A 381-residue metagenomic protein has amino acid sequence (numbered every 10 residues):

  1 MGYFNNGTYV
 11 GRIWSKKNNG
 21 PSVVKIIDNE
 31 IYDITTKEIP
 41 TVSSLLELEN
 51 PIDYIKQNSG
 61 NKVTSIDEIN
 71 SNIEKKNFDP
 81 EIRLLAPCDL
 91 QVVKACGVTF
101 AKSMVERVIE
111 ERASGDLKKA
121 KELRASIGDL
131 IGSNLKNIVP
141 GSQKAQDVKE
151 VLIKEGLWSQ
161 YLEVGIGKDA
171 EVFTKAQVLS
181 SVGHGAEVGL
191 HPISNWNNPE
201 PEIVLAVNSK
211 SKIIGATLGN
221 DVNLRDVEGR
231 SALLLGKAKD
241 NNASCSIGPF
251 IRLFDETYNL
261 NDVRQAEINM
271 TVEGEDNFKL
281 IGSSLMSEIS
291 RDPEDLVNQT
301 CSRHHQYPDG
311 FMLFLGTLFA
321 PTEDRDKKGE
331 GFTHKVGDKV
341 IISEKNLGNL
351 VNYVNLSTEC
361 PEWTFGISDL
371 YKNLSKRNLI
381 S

Functional and structural regions predicted by a protein language model:
G2-S15, I26, Y54-G274, N378-I380: Active-site microenvironments in enzyme catalytic cores
G2-T8, S15-G20, N223-S381: Catalytic-pocket segment enriched in acidic/His residues
G11-N61: Gly/serine-rich nucleotide phosphate-binding loop at the start of the catalytic core of nucleotide/ADP-ribose-handling
I31-Y32, F100, N277-K279: Short, isolated positions in well-ordered beta-strands
Y32, I214-G215, V351: General beta-strand recognition
D33, E38-S44, N50-P51, K62-E68 (+6 more regions): Secondary-structure junction/capping motif
